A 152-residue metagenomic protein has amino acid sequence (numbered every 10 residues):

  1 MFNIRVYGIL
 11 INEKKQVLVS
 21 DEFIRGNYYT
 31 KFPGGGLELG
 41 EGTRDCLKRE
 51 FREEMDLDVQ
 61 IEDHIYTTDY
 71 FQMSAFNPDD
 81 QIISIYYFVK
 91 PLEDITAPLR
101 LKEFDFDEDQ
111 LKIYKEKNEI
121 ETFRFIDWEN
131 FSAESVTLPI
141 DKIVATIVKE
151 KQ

Functional and structural regions predicted by a protein language model:
M1, M73-N77, D109-I113: Short, P/G- and charge-enriched loop/turn segments at secondary-structure junctions
M1-V17, G36-L39, E62, F88: Conserved N-terminal beta-strand and adjoining loop/helix that marks the start of the Nudix/MutT-like hydrolase domain
N3, F32, D80-S84: Short connector loops at helix/strand junctions that flank enzyme active sites, especially segments positioning acidic
N12-K15, V89-I95, W128-N130: Short loop segments at secondary-structure junctions
Q16-E53: Conserved Nudix-box catalytic region and its N-terminal flanking loop in Nudix hydrolases and closely related
N27-T30, A97-Q152: Nudix hydrolase/Nudix homology domain
D58-T67: A short coil-to-beta-strand element that immediately follows conserved catalytic motifs
Q72-F106, I147: Active-site-adjacent beta-strand/loop module that shapes the phosphate/pyrophosphate-binding cleft
